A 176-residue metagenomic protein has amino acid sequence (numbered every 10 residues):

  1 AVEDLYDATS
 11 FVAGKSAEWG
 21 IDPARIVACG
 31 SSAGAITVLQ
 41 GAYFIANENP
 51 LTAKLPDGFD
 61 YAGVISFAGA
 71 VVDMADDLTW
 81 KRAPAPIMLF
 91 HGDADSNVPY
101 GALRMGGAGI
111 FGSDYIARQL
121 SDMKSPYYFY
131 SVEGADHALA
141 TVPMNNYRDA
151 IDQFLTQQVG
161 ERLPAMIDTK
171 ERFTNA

Functional and structural regions predicted by a protein language model:
A1-D7: Catalytic nucleophile-loop/oxyanion-hole region of alpha/beta-hydrolase and closely related hydrolase-like folds
D4, A108-G112, N146-Y147: Soluble or luminal CAZymes and related metallo-dependent hydrolases
D4, T37, A150: Charged catalytic carboxylate motif
D7-A83: Primarily recognizes the serine-hydrolase "nucleophile elbow" in alpha/beta-hydrolase and SGNH/GDSL folds
V12, I116-L120, L155: Structural element of the ATP-grasp superfamily
I26, I87, P126-Y128: Hydrophobic anchor at the start of a short beta-strand that flanks the dinucleotide cofactor-binding loop
T52-M123: The feature captures the conserved acid-bearing segment of alpha/beta-hydrolase catalytic domains
S121-A176: C-terminal catalytic histidine-bearing segment of alpha/beta-hydrolase fold enzymes
